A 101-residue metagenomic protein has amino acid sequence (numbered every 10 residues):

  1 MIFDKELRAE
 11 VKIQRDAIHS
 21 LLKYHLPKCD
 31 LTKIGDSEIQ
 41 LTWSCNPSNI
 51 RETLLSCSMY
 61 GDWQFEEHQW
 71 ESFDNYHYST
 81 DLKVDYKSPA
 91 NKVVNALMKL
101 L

Functional and structural regions predicted by a protein language model:
M1-P47, W70, H77-S79: Negatively charged, low-complexity tracts enriched in Asp/Glu with abundant Ser/Thr
E10, Q14-L21, H25, T53 (+2 more regions): Charge-rich, solvent-exposed alpha-helical interaction surfaces
L31, G35, E52-L54, L97: Generic detector of ordered, mature protein regions
P47-P89, N95: Intrinsically disordered, low-complexity regulatory segments enriched in Ser/Thr/Pro and charged residues
